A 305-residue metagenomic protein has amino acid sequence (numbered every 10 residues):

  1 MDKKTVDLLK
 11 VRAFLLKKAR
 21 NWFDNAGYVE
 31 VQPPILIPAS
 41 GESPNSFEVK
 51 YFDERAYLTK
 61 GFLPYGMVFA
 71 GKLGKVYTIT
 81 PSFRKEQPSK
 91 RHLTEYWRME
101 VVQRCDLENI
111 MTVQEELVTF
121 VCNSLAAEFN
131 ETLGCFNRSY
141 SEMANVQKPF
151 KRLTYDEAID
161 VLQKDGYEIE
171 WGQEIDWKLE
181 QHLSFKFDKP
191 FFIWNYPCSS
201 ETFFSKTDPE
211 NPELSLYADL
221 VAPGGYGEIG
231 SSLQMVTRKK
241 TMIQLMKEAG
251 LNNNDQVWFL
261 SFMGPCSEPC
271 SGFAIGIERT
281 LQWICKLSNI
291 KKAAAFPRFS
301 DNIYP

Functional and structural regions predicted by a protein language model:
M1-K3, L93, N137: Generic signal for short, ordered secondary-structure residues within or immediately flanking folded domains
M1-N45, I275: TRNA-binding/sensing appendages of the translation machinery
K18-A26, F120-S124, E128, V161: Generic non-transmembrane alpha-helical segments
V29-P33, L133-G134, I193: Cytochrome P450 heme-thiolate monooxygenase catalytic core
S46-V113, K148-P305: A translation/RNA-centric and nucleic-acid-associated enzymatic feature enriched in Class II aminoacyl-tRNA synthetases
L107-T112, L117-L125: Internal alpha/beta scaffold segment
A127-L153, I159-V161: Long, charge-rich alpha-helical interaction segments
